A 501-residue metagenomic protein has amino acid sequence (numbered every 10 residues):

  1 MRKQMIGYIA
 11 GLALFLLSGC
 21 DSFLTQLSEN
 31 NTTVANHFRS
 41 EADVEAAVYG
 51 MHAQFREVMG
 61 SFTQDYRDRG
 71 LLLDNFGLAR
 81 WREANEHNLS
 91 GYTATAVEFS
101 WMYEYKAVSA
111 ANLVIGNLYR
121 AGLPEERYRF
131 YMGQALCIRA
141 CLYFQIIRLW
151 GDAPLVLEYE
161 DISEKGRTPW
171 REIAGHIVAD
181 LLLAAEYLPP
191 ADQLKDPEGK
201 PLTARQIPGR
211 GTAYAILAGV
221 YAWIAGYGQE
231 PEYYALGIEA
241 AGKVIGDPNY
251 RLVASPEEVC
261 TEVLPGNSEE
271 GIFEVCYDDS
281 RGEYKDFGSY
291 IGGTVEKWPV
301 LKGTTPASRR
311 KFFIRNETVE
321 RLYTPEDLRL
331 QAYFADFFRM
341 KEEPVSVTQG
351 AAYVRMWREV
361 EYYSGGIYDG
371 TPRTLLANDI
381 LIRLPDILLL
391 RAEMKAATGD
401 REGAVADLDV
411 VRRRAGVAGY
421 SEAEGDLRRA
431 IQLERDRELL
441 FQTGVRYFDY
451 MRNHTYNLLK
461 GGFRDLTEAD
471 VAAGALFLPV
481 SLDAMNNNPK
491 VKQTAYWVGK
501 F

Functional and structural regions predicted by a protein language model:
C20-L71, L113, A495-G499: Acidic, glycine-rich segments characteristic of secretory precursors and extracytoplasmic regions
A35, S61-F76, P189-A213, A222-G293 (+1 more regions): Short, surface-exposed recognition loops and adjoining beta-strand edges that mediate ligand/DNA contacts, enriched
E41-F55, M59, W81-W150, I162-G175 (+3 more regions): Conserved, well-structured interaction surfaces
A42-D43, V48, H52, M59 (+4 more regions): Elongated scaffold/linker segments in the mid-to-C-terminal portions of large proteins
I147-L149, P154, D192, W223-Q229 (+1 more regions): Short coil/turn linking the two alpha-helices of tandem helical-hairpin repeats
